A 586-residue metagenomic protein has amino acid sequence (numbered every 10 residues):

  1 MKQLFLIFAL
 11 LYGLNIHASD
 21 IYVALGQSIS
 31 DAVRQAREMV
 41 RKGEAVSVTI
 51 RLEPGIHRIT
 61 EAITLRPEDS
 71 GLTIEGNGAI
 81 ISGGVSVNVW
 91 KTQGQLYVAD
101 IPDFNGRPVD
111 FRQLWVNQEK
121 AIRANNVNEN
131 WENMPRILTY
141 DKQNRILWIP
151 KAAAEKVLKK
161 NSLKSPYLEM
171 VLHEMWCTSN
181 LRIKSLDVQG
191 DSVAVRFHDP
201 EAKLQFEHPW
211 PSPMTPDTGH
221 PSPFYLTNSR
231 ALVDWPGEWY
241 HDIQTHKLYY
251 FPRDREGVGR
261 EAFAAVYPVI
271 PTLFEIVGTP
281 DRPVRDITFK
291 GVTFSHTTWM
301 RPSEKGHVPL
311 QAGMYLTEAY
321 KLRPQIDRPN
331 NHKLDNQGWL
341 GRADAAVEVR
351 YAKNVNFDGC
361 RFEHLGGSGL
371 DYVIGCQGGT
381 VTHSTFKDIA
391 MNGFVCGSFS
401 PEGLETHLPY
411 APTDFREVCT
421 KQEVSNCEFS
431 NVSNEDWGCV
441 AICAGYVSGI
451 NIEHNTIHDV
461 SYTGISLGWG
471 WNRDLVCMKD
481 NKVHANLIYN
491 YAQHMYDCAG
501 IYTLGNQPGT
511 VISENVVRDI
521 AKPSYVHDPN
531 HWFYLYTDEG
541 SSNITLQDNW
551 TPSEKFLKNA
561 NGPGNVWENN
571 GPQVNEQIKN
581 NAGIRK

Functional and structural regions predicted by a protein language model:
I16-A18: Boundary at the C-terminal end of the N-terminal hydrophobic targeting segment
Y22-Y351, N356, E402-H407, A411-T413: Extracellular polysaccharide-degrading/modifying enzymes targeting complex plant/algal/animal polysaccharides
V46-V48, G55, E61, S70-L72 (+19 more regions): The right-handed parallel beta-helix/beta-solenoid scaffold, focusing on the short coil/turn and N-cap positions
R51, R58, T64, T73-E75 (+18 more regions): Extracellular beta-strand solenoid repeats
E61-A62, T298-E304, D344, G366-Y372 (+10 more regions): Short glycine/acidic-rich loop motifs that flank beta-strands on beta-rich extracellular proteins
L114, N126-N128, M300, Y525-K586: Extracellular beta-rich repeat passengers
R285-H296, K333, K353-G367, C376-M391 (+6 more regions): Right-handed parallel beta-helix
